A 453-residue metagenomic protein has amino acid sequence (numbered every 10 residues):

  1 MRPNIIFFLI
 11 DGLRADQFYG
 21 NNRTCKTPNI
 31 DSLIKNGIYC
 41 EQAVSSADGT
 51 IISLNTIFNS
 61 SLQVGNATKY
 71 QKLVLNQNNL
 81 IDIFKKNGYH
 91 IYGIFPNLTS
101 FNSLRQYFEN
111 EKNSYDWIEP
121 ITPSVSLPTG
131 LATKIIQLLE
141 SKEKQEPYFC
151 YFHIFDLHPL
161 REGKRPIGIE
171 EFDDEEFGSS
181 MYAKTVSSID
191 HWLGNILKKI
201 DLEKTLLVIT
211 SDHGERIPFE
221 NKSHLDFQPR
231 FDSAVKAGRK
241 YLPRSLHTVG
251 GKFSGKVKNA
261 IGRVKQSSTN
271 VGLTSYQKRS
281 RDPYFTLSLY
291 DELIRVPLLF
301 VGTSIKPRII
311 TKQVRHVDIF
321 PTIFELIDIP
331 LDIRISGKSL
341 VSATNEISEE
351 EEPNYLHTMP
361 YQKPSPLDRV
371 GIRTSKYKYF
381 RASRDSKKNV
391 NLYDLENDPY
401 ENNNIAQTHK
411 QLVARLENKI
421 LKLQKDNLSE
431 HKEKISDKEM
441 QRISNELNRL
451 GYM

Functional and structural regions predicted by a protein language model:
M1-M453: Catalytic domains that recognize anionic headgroups
